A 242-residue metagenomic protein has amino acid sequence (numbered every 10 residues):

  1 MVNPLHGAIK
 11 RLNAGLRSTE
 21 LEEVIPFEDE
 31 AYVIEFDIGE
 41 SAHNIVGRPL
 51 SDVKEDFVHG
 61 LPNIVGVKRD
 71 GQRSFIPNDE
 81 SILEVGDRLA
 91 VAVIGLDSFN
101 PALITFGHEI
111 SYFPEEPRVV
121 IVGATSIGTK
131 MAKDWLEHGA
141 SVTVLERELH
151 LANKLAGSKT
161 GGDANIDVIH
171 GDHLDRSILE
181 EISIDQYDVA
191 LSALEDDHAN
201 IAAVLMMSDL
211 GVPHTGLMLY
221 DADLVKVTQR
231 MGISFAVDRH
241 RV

Functional and structural regions predicted by a protein language model:
M1-V242: Cytosolic regulatory regions of ion transport systems
